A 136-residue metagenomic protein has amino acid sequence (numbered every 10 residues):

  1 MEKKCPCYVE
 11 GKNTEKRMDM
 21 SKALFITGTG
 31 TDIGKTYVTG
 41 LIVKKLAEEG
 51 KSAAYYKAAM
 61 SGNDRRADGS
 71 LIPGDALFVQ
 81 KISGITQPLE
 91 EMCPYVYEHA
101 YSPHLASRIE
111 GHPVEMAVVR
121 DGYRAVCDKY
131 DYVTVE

Functional and structural regions predicted by a protein language model:
C5-C7: Cysteine-centered motifs
D19-F25: Extreme N-terminal starter segment of soluble prokaryotic enzymes
I26-T39: Glycine-rich phosphate-binding P-loop
T27, K57, E136: Short beta-strand segments
Y37-G111: N-terminal phosphate/diphosphate-binding loop that engages ATP/GTP or pyrophosphate donors across diverse enzyme folds
S102-V135: Phosphate-binding/switch loop-helix module in NTP-utilizing enzymes
